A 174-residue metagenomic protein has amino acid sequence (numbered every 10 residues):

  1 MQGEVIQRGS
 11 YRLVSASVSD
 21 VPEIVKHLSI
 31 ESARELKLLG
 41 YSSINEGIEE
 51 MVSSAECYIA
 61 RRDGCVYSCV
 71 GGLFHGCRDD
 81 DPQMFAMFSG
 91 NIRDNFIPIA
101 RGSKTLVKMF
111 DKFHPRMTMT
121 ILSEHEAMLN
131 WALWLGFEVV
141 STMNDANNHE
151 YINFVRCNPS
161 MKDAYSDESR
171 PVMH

Functional and structural regions predicted by a protein language model:
G9-K26: A short beta-loop-alpha structural element at the N-terminal edge of CoA-dependent acyl/N-acetyltransferase catalytic
L36-E56: Active-site rim helix/loop that mediates acceptor-substrate recognition in acyltransferases
A55-V70: Conserved beta-hairpin
V70-D79: A conserved beta-strand-loop-helix scaffold within acyl/acetyltransferase catalytic domains
D79-R93, P98, I152: Conserved acetyl-CoA binding element of GNAT-fold acetyltransferases
N95-M109, N130, W134: Conserved acetyl-CoA-binding loop-helix of GNAT-fold acetyltransferases
D111-L133, N144-A146: Conserved beta-strand-loop-alpha-helix junction that forms the acyl-donor binding cleft
T120, E138-N153: Conserved catalytic-core motifs of GNAT/GCN5-like acyltransferases
